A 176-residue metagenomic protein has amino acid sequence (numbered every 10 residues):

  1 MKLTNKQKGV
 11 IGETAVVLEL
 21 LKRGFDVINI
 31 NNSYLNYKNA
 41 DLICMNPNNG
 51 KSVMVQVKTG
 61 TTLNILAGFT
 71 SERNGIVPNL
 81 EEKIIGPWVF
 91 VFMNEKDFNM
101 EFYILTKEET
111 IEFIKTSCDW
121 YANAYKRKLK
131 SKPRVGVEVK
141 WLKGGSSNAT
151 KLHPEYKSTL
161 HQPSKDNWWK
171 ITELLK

Functional and structural regions predicted by a protein language model:
M1-K38, I43-K176: Mixed-charge (Asp/Glu-Lys/Arg
